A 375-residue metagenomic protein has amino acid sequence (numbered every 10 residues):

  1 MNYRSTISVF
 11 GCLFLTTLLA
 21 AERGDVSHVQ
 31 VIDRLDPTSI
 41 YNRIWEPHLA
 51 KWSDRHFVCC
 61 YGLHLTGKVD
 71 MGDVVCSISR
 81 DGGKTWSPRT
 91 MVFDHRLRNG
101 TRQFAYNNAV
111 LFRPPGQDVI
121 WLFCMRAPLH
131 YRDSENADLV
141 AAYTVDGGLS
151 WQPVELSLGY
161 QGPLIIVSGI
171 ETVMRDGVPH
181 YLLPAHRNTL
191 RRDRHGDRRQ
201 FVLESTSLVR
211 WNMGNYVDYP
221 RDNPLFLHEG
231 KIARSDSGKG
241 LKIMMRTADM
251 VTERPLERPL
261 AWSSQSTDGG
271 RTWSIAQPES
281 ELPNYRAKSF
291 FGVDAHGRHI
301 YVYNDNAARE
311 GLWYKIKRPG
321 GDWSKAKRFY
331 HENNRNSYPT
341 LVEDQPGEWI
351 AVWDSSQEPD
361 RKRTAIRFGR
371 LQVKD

Functional and structural regions predicted by a protein language model:
M1-S5: Positively charged n-region of N-terminal signal peptides that target proteins for export
S8-T17: Bacterial N-terminal signal peptides
A21-D375: Asp-box/BNR beta-propeller blade signature and adjacent active/binding-site loops in extracellular glycan-interacting
